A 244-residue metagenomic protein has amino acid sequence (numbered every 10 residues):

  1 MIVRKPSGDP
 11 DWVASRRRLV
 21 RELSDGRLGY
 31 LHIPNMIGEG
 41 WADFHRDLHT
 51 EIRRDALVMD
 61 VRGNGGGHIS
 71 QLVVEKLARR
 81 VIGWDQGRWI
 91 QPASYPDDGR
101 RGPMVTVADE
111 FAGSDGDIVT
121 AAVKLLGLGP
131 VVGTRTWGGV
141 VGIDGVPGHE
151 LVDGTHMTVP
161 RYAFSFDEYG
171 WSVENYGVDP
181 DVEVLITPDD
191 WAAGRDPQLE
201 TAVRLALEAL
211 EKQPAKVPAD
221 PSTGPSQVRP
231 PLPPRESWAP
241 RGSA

Functional and structural regions predicted by a protein language model:
M1-V152, W191-P197, R204-E211, A244: Cleft-lining beta-strand/loop regions that shape enzyme active-site pockets
N35, R161, V184-I186: Non-catalytic surface loops within mature trypsin-like serine protease
W41-A42, Y169, L185: A short, polar/proline- and glycine-enriched secondary-structure boundary/capping micro-motif
A93, D179-I186: Short, exposed beta-strand "edge-strand" segments with a Pro/Gly-rich flavor and a Y/T-containing core
S94, V141-D144, Y169, S226-P230: Short, solvent-exposed polar/charged micro-motifs at secondary-structure junctions
A112-S114, L151-V182: Metal-dependent DNA phosphodiester-chemistry modules and their immediately adjacent helices/loops in DNA-processing
G139, E174-N175, L185-I186: C-terminal soluble interaction/assembly domains
E174-Y176, D189-A193, P197, R204-A244: Conserved functional hotspot residues or short segments at active or partner-binding sites across diverse domains
